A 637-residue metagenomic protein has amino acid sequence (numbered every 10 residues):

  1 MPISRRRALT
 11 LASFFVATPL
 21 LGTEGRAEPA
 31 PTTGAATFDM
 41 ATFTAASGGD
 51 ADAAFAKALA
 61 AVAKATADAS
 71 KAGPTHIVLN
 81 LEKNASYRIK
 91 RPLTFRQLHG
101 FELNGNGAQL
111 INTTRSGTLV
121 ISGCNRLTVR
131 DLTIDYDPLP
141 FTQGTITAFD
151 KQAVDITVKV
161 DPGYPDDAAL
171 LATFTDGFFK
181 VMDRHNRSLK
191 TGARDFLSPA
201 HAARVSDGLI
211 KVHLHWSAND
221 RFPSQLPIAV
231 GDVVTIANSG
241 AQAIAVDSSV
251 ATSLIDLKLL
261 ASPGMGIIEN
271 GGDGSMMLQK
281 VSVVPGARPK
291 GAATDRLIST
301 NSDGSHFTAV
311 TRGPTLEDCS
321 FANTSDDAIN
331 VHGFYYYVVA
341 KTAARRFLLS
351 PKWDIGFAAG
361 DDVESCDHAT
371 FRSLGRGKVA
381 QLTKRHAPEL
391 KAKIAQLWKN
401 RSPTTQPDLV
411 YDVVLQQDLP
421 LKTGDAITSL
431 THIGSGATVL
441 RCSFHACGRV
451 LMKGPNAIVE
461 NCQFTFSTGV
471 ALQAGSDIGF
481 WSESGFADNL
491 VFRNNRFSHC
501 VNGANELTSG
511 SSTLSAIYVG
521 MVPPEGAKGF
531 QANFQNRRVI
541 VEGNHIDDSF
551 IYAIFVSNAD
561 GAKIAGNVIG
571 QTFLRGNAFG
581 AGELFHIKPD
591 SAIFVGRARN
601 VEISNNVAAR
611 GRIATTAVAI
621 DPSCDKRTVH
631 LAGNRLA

Functional and structural regions predicted by a protein language model:
M1-V16: N-terminal secretory signal peptides and thylakoid transit peptides that target proteins across membranes
E28-A56: Right-handed parallel beta-helix/beta-solenoid
T44-A45, F55-L59, T66, S70-F101 (+4 more regions): N-terminal extracellular ligand-recognition/capping segment immediately after the signal peptide
H76-V78, N84-S86, P92, G100-E102 (+21 more regions): Detector for repetitive beta-architecture
I89-P92, N112-T118, P138-T142, A241-A243 (+13 more regions): Short glycine/acidic-rich loop motifs that flank beta-strands on beta-rich extracellular proteins
Y136-D137, D161-V205, W353-R401: Ser/Thr/Gly-rich low-complexity blocks that favor extended beta-strand/coil architectures
L189-G240, K384-A437, R441, C447: Small/polar beta-strand repeat architecture
